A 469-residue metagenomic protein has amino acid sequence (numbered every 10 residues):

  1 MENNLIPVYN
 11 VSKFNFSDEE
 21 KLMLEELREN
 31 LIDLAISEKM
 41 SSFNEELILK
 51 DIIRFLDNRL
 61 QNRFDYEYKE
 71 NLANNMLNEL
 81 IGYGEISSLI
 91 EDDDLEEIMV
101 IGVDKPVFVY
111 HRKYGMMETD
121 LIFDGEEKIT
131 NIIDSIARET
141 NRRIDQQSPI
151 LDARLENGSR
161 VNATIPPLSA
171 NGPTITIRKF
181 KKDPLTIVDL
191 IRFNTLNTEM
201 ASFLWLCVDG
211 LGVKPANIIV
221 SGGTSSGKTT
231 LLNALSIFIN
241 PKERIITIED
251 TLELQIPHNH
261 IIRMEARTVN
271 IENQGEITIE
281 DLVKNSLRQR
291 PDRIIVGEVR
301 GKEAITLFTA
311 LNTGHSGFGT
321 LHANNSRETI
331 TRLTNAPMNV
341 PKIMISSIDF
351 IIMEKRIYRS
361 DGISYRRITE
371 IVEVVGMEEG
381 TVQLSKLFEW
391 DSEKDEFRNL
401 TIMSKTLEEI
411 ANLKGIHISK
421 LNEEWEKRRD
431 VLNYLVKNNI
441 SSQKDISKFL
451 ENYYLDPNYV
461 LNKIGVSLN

Functional and structural regions predicted by a protein language model:
M1-I144, G465-N469: N-terminal accessory targeting/assembly segments
D18-L22, E26, L47, E67-N71 (+18 more regions): Charged, alpha-helix-enriched surfaces in structured cytosolic catalytic cores of large nucleotide-utilizing machines
N30, L34, F55-R59, E79 (+22 more regions): Conserved, well-folded catalytic cores of nucleic-acid-processing and energy-transducing macromolecular machines
V100-I101, K105-P215: P-loop NTP-binding catalytic core
N141-L155, N197-T224, K405-K444: A short, charged
A201-F203, V208-S225, T230-I357: Switch/coupling sub-region of P-loop NTPases
F350-V436: Conserved P-loop NTPase
K427-N469: Terminal-proximal interaction/regulatory segments of ATP-powered molecular machines
